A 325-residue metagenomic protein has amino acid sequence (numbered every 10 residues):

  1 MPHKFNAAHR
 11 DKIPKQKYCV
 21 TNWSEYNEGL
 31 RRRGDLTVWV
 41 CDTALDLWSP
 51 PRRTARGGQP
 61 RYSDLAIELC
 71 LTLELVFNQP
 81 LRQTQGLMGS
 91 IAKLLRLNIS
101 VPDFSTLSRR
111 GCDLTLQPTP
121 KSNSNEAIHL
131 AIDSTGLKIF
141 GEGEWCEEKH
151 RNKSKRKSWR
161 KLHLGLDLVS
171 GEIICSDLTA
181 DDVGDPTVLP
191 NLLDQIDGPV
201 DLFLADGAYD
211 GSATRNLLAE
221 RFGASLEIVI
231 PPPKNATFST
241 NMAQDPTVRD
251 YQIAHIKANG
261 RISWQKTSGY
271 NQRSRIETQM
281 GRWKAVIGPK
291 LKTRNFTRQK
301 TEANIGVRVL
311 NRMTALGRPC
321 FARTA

Functional and structural regions predicted by a protein language model:
P2-K4, D11-K15, C19, G207-K284 (+1 more regions): Helix-centered, glycine/charged polyanion-binding patches within enzymatic domains that contact phosphate-containing
P2-R56: Basic, low-complexity segments
P14, D64, E68, T72-V76 (+1 more regions): Basic, amphipathic alpha-helical segments enriched in Lys/Arg and hydrophobic/aromatic residues
S24, E28-R31, D35, L71 (+2 more regions): Short amphipathic alpha-helical segments enriched in leucine
G29, R110, Q117, L192 (+4 more regions): Residues that form generic nucleotide/phosphate-binding pockets
L30, D177, C320: Short, flexible helix/strand-to-coil boundary loops that buttress conserved ligand/catalytic motifs in alpha/beta
R52-E68, T72, V76-R82, G86 (+9 more regions): Polybasic low-complexity intrinsically disordered regions
L95-N98, R312: Short arginine-rich
